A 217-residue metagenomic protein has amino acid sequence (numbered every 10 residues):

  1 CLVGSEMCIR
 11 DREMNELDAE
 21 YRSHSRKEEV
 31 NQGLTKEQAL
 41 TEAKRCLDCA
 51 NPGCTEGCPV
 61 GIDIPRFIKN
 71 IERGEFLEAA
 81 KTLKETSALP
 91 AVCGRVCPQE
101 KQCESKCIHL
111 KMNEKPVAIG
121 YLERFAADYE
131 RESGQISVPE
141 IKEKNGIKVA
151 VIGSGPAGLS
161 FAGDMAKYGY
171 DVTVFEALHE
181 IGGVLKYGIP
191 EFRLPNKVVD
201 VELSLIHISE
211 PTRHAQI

Functional and structural regions predicted by a protein language model:
C1-I9, H207, H214-I217: Single conserved hydrophobic/aromatic residue that forms the stacking wall/gate of nucleotide- or nucleobase-binding
S5-E6, R10-K148, N196: Ferredoxin-type iron-sulfur electron-transfer modules and their immediate structural context
A39, F67, C107, L122 (+4 more regions): Conserved structural-core and active-site-/substrate-pathway-adjacent residues in large, well-folded domains of enzymes
A88, G155-A157, E180: Residue-level detector of alpha-helix initiation sites
V149-D171: N-terminal Rossmann-like FAD-binding beta1-loop-alpha1 element of flavoenzymes
Y170-G183: Glycine-rich FAD pyrophosphate-binding loop
I189-L205, S209: N-terminal glycine-rich dinucleotide-binding loop that anchors FAD/FMN and/or NAD(P) in oxidoreductases
